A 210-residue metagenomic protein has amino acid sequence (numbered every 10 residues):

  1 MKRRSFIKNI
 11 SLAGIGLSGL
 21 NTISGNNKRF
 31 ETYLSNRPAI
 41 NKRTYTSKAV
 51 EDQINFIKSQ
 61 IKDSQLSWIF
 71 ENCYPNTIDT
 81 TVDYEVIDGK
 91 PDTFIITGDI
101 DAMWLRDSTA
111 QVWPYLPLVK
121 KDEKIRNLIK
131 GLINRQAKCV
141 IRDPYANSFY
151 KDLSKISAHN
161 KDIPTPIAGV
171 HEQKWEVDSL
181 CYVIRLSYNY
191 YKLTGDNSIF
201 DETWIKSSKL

Functional and structural regions predicted by a protein language model:
S5-N26: N-terminal export signals
L12, R29-R106: Low-complexity, Ser/Thr/Pro/Gly-enriched N-terminal "stalk/linker" regions
A13, L20, I57-Q60, S64 (+4 more regions): Generic N-terminal helix/loop capping motif
G25, D88-G89, A146-F149: Juxtamembrane/interface motifs at transmembrane-helix termini
D101-I129, I133-L210: Aromatic-rich carbohydrate-recognition surfaces in CAZymes
